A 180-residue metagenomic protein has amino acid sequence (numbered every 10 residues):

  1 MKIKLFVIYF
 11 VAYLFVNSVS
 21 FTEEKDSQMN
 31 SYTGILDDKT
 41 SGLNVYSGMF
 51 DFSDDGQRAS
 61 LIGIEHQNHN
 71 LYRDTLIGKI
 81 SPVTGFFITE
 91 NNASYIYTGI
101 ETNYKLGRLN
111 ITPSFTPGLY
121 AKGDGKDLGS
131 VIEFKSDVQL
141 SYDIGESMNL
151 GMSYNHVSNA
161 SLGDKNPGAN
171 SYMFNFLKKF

Functional and structural regions predicted by a protein language model:
M1-L36: Cleavable N-terminal export/targeting peptides
E23-T40, D54-D55, N70-I80, K105-I111 (+1 more regions): Short loop/turn motifs that connect adjacent beta-strands in outer-membrane beta-barrel proteins
G42-D51, I77-T89, T112-A121, S153-S158: Transmembrane beta-strand segments that form the barrel wall of outer-membrane beta-barrel proteins
F50-S60, F86-Y97, D124-V131, S161-A169: Solvent-exposed loop/turn segments connecting transmembrane beta-strands in outer-membrane beta-barrel proteins
R58-I64, P167-F180: Outer-membrane beta-barrel "beta-signal"
I62-H66, T98-I100, V138, F174: Membrane-embedded beta-strands of outer-membrane beta-barrel proteins, especially the hydrophobic/small aromatic
H66-N70, T102-Y104, Y142, H156 (+1 more regions): Residue-level signature of outer-membrane beta-barrel architecture
N91-F115: Helix-adjacent hinge/juxtasegments
